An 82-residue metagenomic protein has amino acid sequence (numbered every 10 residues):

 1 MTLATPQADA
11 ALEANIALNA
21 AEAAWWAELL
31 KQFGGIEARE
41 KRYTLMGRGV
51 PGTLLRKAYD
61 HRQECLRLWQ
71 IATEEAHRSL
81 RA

Functional and structural regions predicted by a protein language model:
M1-A27, G52-D60: Short, charge/polar-rich alpha-helical segments
A23-T53: Short E/K-rich amphipathic alpha-helical oligomerization segments
G34-Y43, R62-A82: Long amphipathic alpha-helical coiled-coil segments
